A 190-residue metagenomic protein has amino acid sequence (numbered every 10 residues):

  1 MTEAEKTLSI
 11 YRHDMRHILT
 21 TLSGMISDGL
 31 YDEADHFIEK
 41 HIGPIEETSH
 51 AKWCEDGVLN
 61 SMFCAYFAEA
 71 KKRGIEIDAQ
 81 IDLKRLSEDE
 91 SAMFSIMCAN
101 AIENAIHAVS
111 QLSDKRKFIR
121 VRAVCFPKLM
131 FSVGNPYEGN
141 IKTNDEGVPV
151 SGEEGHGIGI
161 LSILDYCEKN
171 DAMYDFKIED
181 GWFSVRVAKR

Functional and structural regions predicted by a protein language model:
K6-T20, G29: Conserved phosphoacceptor histidine of two-component systems
I26, S91-D114, Y166: Conserved ATP-binding N-box helix of the HATPase_c
H36-G43, E55-R73: Short beta-to-alpha transition helix within the HATPase_c
A51, I77-C98: Conserved short strand/loop->alpha-helix "switch" segment adjacent to the catalytic nucleotide/phosphoryl-transfer site
R116-P127: Short beta-strand/loop element within the Bergerat-fold HATPase_c
K128-L161, A188: Glycine-rich/acidic phosphate-handling loop/turn and adjacent ATP-lid/helix of nucleotide-binding kinase/ATPase domains
G139, I178-R186: Glycine-rich nucleotide-binding loop
E168-G181: Glycine-rich ATP-binding loops of the HATPase_c
